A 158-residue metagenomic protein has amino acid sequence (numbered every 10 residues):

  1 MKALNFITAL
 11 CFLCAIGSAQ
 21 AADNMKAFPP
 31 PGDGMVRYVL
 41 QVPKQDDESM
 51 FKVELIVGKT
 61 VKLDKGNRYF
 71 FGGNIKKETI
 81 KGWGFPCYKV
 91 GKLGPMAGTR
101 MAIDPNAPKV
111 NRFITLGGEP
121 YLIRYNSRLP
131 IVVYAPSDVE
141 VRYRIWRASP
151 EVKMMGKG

Functional and structural regions predicted by a protein language model:
M1-I7: Bacterial N-terminal signal peptides that target proteins for export
I7-A15: Bacterial N-terminal signal peptides
G17-A21: Sec/Tat signal peptide C-region and signal peptidase I cleavage site
A22-G34, Q45-F51, V61-F70, L93-P95 (+2 more regions): Compositionally biased, non-globular sequence tracts
P31-M35, E48, K81, R124-R128: Short, surface-exposed loop/turn motifs at beta-strand boundaries within globular domains
Y38-L40, V133: Short, well-ordered beta-strand segments enriched in hydrophobic/aromatic residues
S49-G118: Mature extracytoplasmic domains of secretory-pathway proteins
R124-G158: C-terminal partner/receptor-binding element of secreted or periplasmic proteins
